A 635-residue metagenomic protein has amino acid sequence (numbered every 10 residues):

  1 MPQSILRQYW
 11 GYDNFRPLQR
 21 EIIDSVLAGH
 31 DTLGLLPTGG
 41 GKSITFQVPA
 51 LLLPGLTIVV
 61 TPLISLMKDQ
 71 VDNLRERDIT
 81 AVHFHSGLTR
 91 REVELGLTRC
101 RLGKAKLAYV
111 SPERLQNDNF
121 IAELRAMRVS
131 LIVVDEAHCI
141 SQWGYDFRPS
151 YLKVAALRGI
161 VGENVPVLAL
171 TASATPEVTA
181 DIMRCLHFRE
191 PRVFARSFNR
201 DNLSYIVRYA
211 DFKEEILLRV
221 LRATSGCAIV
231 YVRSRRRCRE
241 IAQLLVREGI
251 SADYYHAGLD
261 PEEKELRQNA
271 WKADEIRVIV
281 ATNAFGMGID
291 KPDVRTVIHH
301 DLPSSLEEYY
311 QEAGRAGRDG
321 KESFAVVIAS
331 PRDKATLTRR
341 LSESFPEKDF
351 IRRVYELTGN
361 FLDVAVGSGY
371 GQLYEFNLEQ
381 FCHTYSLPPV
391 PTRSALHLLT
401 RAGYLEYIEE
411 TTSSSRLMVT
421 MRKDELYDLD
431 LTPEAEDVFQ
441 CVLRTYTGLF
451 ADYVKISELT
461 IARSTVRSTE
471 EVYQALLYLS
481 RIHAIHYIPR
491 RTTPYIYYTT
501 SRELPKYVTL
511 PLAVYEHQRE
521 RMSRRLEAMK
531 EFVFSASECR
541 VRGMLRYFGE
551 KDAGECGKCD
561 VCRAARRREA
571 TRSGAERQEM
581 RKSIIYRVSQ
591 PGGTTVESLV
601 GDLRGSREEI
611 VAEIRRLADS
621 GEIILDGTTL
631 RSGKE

Functional and structural regions predicted by a protein language model:
M1, A108, A242, E609-E635: Intrinsically disordered, low-complexity N-terminal extensions of nucleic-acid-metabolism proteins
M1-Y9, D13-P17, E21-S43, A50-L53 (+2 more regions): Helicase motor core with emphasis on the C-terminal RecA-like subdomain
I22, S130, I276, T296-I298 (+5 more regions): Residue-level detection of beta-strand scaffold positions
H83, I216-V220, L266, L341 (+3 more regions): A broadly structural signal marking compact, well-ordered functional cores that mediate small-ligand/cofactor/substrate
E347-S501, Y507-R607, E613, E622-L625 (+1 more regions): C-terminal accessory/connector segments of nucleic-acid motor ATPases
